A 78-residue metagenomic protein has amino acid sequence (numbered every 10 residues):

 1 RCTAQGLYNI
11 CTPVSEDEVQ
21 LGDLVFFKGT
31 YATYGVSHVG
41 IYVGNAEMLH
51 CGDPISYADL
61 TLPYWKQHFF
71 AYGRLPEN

Functional and structural regions predicted by a protein language model:
R1-L21: Catalytic cysteine-centered active-site loop
T3-Q5, F27-G29, Y34-G35: Intrinsically disordered, low-complexity segments enriched in polar/charged residues with Gly/Pro, especially when
A4, G22-D23, D53, L60: A general marker of short, structured functional hotspots
T12-E16, Y31-N78: Aromatic- and glycine-rich peptidoglycan recognition patches
Q20-D23, F70: Conserved acidic residues
L24-F26, I41: Hydrophobic beta-strand signal
